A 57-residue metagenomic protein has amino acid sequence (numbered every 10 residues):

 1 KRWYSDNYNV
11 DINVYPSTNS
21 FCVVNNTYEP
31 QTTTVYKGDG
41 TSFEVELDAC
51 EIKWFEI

Functional and structural regions predicted by a protein language model:
K1-I57: C-terminal beta-sandwich/jelly-roll accessory domains of carbohydrate-active enzymes
